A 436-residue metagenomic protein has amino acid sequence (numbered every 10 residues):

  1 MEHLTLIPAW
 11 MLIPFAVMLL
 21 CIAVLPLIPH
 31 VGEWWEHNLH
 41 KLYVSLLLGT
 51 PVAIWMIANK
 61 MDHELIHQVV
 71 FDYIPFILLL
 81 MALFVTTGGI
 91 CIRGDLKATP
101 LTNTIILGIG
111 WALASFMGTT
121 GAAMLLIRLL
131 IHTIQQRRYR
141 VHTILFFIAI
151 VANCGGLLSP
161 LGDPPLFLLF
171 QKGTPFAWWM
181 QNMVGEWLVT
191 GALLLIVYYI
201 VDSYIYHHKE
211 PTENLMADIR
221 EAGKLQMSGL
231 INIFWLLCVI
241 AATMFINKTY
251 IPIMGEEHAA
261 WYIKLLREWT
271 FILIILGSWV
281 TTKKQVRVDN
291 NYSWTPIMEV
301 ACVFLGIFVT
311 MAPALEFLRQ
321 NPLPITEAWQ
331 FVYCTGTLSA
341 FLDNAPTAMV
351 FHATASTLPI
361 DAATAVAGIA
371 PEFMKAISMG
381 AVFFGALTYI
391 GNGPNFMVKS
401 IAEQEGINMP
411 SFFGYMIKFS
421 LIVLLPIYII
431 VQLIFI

Functional and structural regions predicted by a protein language model:
M1-M11, E33-Y43, H63-P75, F176-E186 (+4 more regions): Interfacial loop-to-helix junctions that mark the boundaries of transmembrane helices in multi-pass membrane
M1-M11, F15-C21, L25-P29, L46-P51 (+3 more regions): Intrinsically disordered, low-complexity non-transmembrane regions of multi-pass membrane transporters
M11-I22, H37-I54, Y73-L83, G108 (+4 more regions): Hydrophobic mid-bilayer segments of alpha-helices in multi-pass membrane transport proteins, especially secondary
H30-V31, V52-V70, F84-A98, A112-L125 (+3 more regions): Transmembrane alpha-helix boundary signature
A114, M124-R138, T143-F147, V151 (+3 more regions): Membrane-interfacial helix-loop connectors
Y139, L158-S159, L168, A177-E221 (+1 more regions): Juxtamembrane and boundary regions of transmembrane helices in multi-pass small-molecule transporters and channels
W179-T281, L421, Q432: Core mid-bundle transmembrane helix pairs that form the ion/substrate translocation pathway in diverse multi-pass
W235-L358: Transmembrane helical segments that form the transport core of multi-pass membrane transport proteins
